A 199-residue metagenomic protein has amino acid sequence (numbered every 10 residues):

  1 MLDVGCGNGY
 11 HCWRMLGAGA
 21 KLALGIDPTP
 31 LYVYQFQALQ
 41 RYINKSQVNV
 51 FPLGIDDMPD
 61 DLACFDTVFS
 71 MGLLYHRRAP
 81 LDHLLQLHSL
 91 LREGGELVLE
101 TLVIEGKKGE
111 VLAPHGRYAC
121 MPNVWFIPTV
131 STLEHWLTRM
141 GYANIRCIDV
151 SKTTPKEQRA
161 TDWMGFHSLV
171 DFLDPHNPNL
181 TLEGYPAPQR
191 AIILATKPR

Functional and structural regions predicted by a protein language model:
N8-G19: Conserved SAM-binding loop of SAM-dependent methyltransferases across substrates and taxa, primarily the Class I
K21-I55: Class I SAM-dependent methyltransferase SAM/SAH-binding core
M58-V68: A short acidic, Gly/Pro-enriched loop at the edge of an enzyme's catalytic core that lines a small-molecule cofactor
T67-A79: A short SAM/SAH-binding and catalytic strip from SAM-dependent methyltransferases
L81-E96: A short glycine-rich, Lys/Arg-flanked "PGG" loop and its adjoining helix->strand segment in the class I
V103-V124: Short, glycine-/aromatic-enriched active-site segment of Class I SAM-dependent methyltransferases
V124-G141: Short alpha-helix
H135-W136, R146-P198: Rossmann-like AdoMet/SAM-dependent catalytic core
